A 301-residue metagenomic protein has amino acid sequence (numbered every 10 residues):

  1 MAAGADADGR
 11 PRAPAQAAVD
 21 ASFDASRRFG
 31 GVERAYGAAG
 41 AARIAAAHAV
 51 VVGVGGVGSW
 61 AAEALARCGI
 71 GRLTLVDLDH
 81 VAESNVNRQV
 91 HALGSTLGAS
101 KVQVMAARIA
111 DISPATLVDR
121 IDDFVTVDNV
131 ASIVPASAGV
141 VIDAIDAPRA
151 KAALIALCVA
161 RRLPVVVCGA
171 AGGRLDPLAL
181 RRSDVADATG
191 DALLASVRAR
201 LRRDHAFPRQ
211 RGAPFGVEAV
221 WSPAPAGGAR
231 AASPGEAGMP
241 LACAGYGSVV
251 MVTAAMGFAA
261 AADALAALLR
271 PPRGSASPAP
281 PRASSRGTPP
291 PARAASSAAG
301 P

Functional and structural regions predicted by a protein language model:
M1-V50, E83, R286: N-terminal charged helix/coil linker that caps or initiates catalytic domains
A2-F23, A136-V140, I145-A150, V165 (+3 more regions): Glycine-rich phosphate/adenylate-binding loop
V51-G53, V76: Conserved N-terminal Rossmann-fold NAD(P)-binding element of oxidoreductases
V57: Hydrophobic/small residue at the entry helix of a nucleotide-binding pocket
R67-R72: Conserved S-adenosyl-L-methionine
L75-S113: Glycine-rich phosphate-binding loop and adjoining beta1-alpha1-beta2 segment of Rossmann-like nucleotide-binding folds
I121-N129: Conserved SAM/SAH-binding loop
D128-A138: Short amphipathic alpha-helix with an adjacent loop that forms part of the alpha/beta core around
